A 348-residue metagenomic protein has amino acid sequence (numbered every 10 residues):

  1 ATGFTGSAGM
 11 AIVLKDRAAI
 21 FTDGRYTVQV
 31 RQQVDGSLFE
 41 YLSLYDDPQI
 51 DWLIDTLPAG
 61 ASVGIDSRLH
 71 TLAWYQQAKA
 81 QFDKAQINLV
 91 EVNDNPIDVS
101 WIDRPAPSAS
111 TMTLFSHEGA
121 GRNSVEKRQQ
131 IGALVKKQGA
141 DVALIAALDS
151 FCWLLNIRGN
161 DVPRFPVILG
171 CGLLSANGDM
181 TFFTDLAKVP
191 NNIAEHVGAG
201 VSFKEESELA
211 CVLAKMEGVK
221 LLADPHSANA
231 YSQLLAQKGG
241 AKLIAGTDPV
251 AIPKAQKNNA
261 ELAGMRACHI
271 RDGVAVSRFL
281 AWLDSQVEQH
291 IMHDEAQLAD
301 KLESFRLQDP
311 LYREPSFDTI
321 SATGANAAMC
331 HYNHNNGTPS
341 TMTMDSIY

Functional and structural regions predicted by a protein language model:
A1-Y348: Active-site neighborhoods and metal-handling regions in enzymes and metal-associated proteins
